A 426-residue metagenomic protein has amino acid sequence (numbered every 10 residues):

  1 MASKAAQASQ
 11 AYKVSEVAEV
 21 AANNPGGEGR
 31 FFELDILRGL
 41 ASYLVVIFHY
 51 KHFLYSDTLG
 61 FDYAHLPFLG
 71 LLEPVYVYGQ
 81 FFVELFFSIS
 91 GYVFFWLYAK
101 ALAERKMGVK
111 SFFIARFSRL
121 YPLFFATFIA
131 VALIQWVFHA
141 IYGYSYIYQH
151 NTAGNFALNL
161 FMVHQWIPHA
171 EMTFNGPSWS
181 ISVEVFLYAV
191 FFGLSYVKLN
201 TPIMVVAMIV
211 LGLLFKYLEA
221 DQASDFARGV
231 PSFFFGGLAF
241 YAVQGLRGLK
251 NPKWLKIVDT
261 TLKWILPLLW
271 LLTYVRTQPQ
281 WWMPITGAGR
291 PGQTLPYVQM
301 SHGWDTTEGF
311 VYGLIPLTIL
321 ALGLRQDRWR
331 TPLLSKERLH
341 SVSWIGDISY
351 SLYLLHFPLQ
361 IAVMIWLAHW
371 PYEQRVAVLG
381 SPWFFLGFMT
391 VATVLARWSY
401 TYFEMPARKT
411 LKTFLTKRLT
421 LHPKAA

Functional and structural regions predicted by a protein language model:
M1-E19: Intrinsically disordered, low-complexity segments used as extracellular stalks/linkers and nuclear/regulatory IDRs
K13-E33, I47-V77, F95-M107, P168 (+3 more regions): Alpha-helical transmembrane segments in multi-pass integral membrane proteins
L37, Q80-V83, Y98-A140, Q149-L158 (+8 more regions): Transmembrane alpha-helical segments and their boundary/interface "anchor" motifs in multi-pass integral membrane
A41-L44, F48-K51, I89-Y92, I134 (+2 more regions): Membrane-embedded alpha-helical transmembrane segments of multi-pass integral membrane proteins
A64-V75, K110, I114, L120-V183 (+2 more regions): Membrane-interface helix-loop-helix regions
E84-F86, P231: His/acidic/aromatic-lined binding-pocket segments of jelly-roll/cupin-type domains and related regulatory beta-sandwich
F95-W96, L120, L160-Y217, S399: Hydrophobic alpha-helical segments with transmembrane-like composition
T420-A426: Short, charged juxtamembrane terminal tails flanking transmembrane helices
